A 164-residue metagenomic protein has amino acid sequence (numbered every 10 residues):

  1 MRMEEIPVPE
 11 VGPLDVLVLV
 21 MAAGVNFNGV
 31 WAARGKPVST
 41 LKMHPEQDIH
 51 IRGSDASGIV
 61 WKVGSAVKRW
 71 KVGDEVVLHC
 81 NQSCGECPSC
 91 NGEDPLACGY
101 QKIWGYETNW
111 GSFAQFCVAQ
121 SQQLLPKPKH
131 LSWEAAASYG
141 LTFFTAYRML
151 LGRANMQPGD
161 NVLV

Functional and structural regions predicted by a protein language model:
M1-P7: Short glycine/threonine/proline-enriched tight-turn/helix- or strand-capping micro-motif at secondary-structure
R2, N26, I59, L163: Conserved Rossmann-like nucleotide-binding pocket used by diverse enzymes that bind dinucleotide cofactors
P7-V25, P37-N91, Q123, P128-L131: Glycine-rich beta-strand-centered segment in the early N-terminal region that forms part of a ligand/cofactor-binding
L19, W31, M43-E46, S54 (+1 more regions): NAD(P)H dinucleotide-binding glycine-rich loop of Rossmann-like/cofactor-binding domains, especially the beta1-alpha1
N28-R34: Cytochrome P450 core scaffold surrounding the K-helix E-X-X-R motif and the conserved "meander" helix-loop region
